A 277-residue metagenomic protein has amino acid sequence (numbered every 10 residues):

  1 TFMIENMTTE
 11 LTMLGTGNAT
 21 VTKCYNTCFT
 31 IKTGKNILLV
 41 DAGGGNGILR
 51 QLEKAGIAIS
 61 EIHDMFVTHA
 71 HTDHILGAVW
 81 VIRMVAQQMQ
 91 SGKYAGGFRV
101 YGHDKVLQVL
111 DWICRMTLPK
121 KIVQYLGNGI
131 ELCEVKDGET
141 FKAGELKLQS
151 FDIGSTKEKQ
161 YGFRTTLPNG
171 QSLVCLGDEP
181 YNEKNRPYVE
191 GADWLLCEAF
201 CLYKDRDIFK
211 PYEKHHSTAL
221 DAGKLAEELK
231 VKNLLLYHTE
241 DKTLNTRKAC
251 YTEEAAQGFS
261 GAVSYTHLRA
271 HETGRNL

Functional and structural regions predicted by a protein language model:
I4-A55, K159-G177, W194: Conserved beta-strand hairpin/beta-sheet module of binuclear metal-dependent hydrolase folds, prominently
A19, T72, V100, V106-L107 (+1 more regions): Short histidine/acidic/glycine/proline-rich micro-motifs that form metal- and phosphate-coordinating active-site loops
V21-K23, E134-Y188, W194-K204: Active-site-proximal loop/helix segment associated with metal-binding centers of metalloenzymes
V40-G43, H63-H69, V174-G177, L196-E198 (+1 more regions): Active-site neighborhood of phospho(di)ester-bond hydrolases with catalytic His/Asp-centered motifs
N46-F98: Active-site metal-binding motif and surrounding structural segment of the metallo-beta-lactamase
Y94-K159, P168: Metallo-beta-lactamase
P180-S264: Cap/insert and terminal regions of metallo-dependent hydrolase folds
T266-T273: Conserved small/polar residues in nucleotide/adenosyl-binding loops
